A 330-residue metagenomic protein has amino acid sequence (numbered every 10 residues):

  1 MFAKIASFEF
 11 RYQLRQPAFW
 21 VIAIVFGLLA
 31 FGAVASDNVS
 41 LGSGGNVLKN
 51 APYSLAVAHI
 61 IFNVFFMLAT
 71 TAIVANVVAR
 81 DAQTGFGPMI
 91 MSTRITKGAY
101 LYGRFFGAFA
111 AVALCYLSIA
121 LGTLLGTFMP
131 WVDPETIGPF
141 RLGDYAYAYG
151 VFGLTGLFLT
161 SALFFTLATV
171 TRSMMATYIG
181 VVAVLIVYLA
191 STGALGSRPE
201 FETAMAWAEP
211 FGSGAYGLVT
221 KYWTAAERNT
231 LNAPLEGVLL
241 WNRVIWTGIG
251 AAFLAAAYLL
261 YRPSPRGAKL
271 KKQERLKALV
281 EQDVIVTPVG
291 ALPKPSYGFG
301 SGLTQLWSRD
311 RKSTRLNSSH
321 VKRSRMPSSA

Functional and structural regions predicted by a protein language model:
M1-K4, T155, P288-S308: Short, membrane-interfacial amphipathic segments enriched in basic
L14-R15, A75-A111, W307: Helix-loop-helix units of permease transmembrane domains in multi-pass membrane transporters, especially ABC
P17-F31, G107-I119, I179-F211, R325: Hydrophobic alpha-helical membrane-insertion segments
F26-A72, Y102-M174, D283: Secretory targeting signals
S36-P52, V132-F140, M175-L260, G267-A268: Terminal transmembrane helical anchor/hairpin motif
F66-A82, F158-T169, S173, V244-P263: Transmembrane alpha-helical segments in integral membrane proteins
I249-G298: Junction motif at the cytosolic side of a transmembrane helix
T314-S318: Conserved small/polar residues in nucleotide/adenosyl-binding loops
